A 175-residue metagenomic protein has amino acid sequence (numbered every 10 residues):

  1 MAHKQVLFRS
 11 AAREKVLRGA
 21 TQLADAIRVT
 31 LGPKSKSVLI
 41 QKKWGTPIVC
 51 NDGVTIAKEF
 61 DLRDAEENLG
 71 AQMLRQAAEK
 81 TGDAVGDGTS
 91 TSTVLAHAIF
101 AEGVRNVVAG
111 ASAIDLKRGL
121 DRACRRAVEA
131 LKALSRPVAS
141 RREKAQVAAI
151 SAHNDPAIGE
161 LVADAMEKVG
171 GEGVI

Functional and structural regions predicted by a protein language model:
M1-I175: N-terminal glycine-/lysine-enriched basic segments
